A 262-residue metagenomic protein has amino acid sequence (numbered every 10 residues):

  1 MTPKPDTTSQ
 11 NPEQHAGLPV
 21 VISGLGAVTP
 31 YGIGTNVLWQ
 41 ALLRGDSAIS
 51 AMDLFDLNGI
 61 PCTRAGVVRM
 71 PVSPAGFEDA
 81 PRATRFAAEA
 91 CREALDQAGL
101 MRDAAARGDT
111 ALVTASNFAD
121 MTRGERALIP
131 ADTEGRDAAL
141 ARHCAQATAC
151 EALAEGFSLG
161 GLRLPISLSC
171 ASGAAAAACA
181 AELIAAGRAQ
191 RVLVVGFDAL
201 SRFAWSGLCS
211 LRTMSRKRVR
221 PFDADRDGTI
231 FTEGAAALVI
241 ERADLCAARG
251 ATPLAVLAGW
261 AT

Functional and structural regions predicted by a protein language model:
M1-I22, R102-R107: Flexible, low-complexity linker/loop segments at domain and module junctions
L18-V21, G26, P74-D79, D132-A139 (+3 more regions): Cysteine-centered functional microenvironments
P19-S23, D46-M52, G59-P61, R218-T262: Condensing-enzyme catalytic core mediating Claisen C-C bond formation in acyl metabolism
I22, D46-L168, F197-W205: Conserved beta-ketoacyl condensing-enzyme motif
I22-G24, L42, C91, L112 (+6 more regions): Conserved small-residue
N36-Q40, M121-R136, L183-A186, G207-K217: A glycine- and small-aliphatic-rich helix-loop capping segment at beta-alpha/alpha-beta transitions that lines
A88-Q97, Q146-A149, F157, R163-G196 (+1 more regions): Active-site-proximal alpha-helical scaffold in enzymes
R188-S210, S215-V219, R226, W260-T262: Acyl-CoA/ACP chain-elongation machinery
